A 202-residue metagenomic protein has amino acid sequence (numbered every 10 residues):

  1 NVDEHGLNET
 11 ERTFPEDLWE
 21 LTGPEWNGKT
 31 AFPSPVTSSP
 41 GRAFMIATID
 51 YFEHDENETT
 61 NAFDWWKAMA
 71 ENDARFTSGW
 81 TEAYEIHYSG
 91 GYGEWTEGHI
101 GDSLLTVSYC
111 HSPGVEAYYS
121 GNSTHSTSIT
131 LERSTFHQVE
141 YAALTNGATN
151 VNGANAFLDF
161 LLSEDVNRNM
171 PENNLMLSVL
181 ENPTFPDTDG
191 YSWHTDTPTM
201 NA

Functional and structural regions predicted by a protein language model:
N1-V36: A conserved helix-loop-strand patch within extracytoplasmic ligand-binding domains of the periplasmic binding
V2-E16, D50-T59, A148-A154: Short helix-loop capping/hinge motifs at secondary-structure junctions, enriched in acidic/polar residues
V2-L7, P35-P40, H111-G114, S134-F136 (+3 more regions): Solvent-exposed loop/turn segments at secondary-structure junctions within structured extracellular/periplasmic domains
D3, G23-N27, I49-H54, E71-A74 (+4 more regions): Sec-exported extracytoplasmic/periplasmic mature domains
E16-D17, P40-A43, A47, N61-D64 (+7 more regions): Extracytoplasmic/secreted proteins, especially bacterial periplasmic and envelope-associated proteins
T22-E25, G98-G101, S120-S123, T135-H137 (+1 more regions): Extracellular/periplasmic catalytic domains that process cell-envelope and extracellular macromolecules
A47-L131: Ligand-binding pocket segment of bilobal, Venus flytrap-like solute-binding proteins
T135, E140-N201: Mature extracytoplasmic/periplasmic domains
